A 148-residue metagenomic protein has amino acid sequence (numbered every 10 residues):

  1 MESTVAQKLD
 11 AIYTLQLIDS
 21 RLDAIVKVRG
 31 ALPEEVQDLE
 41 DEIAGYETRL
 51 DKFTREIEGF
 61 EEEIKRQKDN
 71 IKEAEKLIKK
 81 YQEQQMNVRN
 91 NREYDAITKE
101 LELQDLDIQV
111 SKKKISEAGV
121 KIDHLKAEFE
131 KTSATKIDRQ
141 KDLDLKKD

Functional and structural regions predicted by a protein language model:
M1-E58, F129-I137, K141-K146: Short, charge-rich amphipathic alpha-helices with coiled-coil/heptad character
S3-Q7, K65-L103: Short coil/loop "hinge" linkers that interrupt or connect long alpha-helical coiled-coils or helical hairpins
L22, T98, I108-V110: Low-complexity, compositionally biased segments
I25, L32, Y46, F53 (+5 more regions): Non-transmembrane amphipathic alpha-helical segments
K27-G30, R55, E62, D69 (+2 more regions): Heptad-repeat alpha-helical rod positions in long coiled-coil/spectrin-like domains
I57, Q104-L125: Amphipathic alpha-helical coiled-coil segments
